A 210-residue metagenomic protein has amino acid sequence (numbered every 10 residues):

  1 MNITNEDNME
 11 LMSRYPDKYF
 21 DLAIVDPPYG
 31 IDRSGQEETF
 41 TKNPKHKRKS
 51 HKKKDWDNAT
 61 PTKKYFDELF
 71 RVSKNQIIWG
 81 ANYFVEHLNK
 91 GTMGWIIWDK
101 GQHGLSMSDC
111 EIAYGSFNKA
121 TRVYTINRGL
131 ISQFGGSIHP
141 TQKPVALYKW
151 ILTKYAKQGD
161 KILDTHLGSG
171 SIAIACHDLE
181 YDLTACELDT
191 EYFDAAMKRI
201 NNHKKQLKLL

Functional and structural regions predicted by a protein language model:
M1-I3: Extreme N-terminal starter segment of soluble prokaryotic enzymes
N5-E10: Conserved SAM/SAH-binding loop
Y15-V25, Y29, R33-K53, D67-L210: Class I S-adenosyl-L-methionine
D57-L69: Active-site donor-binding segments of glycosyltransferases and PAPS-dependent sulfotransferases
